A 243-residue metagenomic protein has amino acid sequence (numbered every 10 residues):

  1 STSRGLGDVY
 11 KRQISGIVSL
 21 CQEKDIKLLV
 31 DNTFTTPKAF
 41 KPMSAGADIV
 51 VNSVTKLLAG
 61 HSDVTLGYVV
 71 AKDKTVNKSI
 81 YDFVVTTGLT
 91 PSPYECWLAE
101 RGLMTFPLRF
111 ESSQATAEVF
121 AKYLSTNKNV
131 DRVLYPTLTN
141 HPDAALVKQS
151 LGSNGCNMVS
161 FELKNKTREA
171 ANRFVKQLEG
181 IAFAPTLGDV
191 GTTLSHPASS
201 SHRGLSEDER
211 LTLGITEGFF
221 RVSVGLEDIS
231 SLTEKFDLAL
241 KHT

Functional and structural regions predicted by a protein language model:
S1-Y10: Single conserved hydrophobic/aromatic residue that forms the stacking wall/gate of nucleotide- or nucleobase-binding
K11-I49: Catalytic PLP-binding core of fold-type I/II PLP enzymes
I14, N165-E169, K176, T192-T243: PLP-dependent enzyme catalytic core of the Aspartate aminotransferase-like
M43, A47-L98, G102-F106: Active-site PLP attachment segment
V84-L163, T167, A171, L178: Structural motif of enzymes handling amino- and sulfur-group chemistry
T87-G88, Q177-T186, A239-T243: A common structural junction motif
